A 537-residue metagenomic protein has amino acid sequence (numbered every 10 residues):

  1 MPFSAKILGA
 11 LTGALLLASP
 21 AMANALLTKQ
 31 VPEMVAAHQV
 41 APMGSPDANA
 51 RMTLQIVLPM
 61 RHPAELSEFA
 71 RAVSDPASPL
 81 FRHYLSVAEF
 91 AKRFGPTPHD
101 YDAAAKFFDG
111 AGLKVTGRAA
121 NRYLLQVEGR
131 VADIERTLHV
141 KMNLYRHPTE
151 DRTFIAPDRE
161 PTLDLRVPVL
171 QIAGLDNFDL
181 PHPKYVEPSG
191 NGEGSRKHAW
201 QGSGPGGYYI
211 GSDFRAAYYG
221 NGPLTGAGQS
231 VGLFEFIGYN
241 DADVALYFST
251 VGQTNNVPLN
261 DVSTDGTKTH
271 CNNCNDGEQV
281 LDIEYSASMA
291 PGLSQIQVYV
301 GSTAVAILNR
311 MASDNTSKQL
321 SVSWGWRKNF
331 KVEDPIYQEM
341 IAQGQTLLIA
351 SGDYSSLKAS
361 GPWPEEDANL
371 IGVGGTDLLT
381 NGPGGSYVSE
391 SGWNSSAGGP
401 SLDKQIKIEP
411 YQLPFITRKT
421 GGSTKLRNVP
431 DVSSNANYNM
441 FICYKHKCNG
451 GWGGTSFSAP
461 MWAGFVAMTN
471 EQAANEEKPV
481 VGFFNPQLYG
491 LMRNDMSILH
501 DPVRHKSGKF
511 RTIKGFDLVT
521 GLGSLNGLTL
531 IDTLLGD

Functional and structural regions predicted by a protein language model:
M1-A10: Bacterial N-terminal signal peptides that target proteins for export
G9-L17: Hydrophobic helical h-region of N-terminal Sec-dependent signal peptides in bacterial secretory/periplasmic proteins
S19-A23: Sec/Tat signal peptide C-region and signal peptidase I cleavage site
N24-R118, Q126, V131-G375, S401-G453 (+4 more regions): Substrate-binding/charge-relay-adjacent region of secreted/lumenal peptidase catalytic domains
M340, I349, L370-G372, T380-Y387 (+2 more regions): Predominantly extracellular beta-rich ligand-binding scaffolds that present long acidic/polar faces for carbohydrate
G384-K404: Short, surface-exposed polybasic-and-hydrophobic patches located at secondary-structure transitions
K419-T420, N470-L518: An often Trp-containing, charged/polar helix-loop segment at the C-terminal end of enzyme catalytic cores
